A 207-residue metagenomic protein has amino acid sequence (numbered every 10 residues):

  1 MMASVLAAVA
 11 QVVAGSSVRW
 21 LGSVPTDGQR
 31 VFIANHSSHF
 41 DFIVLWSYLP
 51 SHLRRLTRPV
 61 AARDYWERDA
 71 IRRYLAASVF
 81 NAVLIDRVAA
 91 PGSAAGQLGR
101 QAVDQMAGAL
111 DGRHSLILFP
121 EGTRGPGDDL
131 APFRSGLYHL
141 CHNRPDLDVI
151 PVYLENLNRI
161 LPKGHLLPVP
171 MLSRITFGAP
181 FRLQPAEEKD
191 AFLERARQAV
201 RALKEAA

Functional and structural regions predicted by a protein language model:
M1-G15, R68-F80, R100, L161 (+1 more regions): Alpha-helical membrane-targeting segments
L6-S38: Helix-to-loop junction immediately C-terminal to a conserved catalytic motif
S16, R55-T57, F80, H114 (+1 more regions): A structural micro-motif
G22-V24, I85, L98-L130, R174-E188 (+1 more regions): N-terminal/domain-start segments enriched in small and hydrophobic, helix-friendly residues, covering either
T26-P91: Catalytic core of membrane glycerolipid acyltransferases/transacylases, capturing the structured, soluble-facing
Q29-V31, R113-F119, I150: Residue-level preference for the first positions of well-ordered beta-strands
Y74, S115, T123-E188: A cross-family acyltransferase "interaction/gating" segment
P91-Q97: Short, flexible/disordered intra-domain loops and linkers
